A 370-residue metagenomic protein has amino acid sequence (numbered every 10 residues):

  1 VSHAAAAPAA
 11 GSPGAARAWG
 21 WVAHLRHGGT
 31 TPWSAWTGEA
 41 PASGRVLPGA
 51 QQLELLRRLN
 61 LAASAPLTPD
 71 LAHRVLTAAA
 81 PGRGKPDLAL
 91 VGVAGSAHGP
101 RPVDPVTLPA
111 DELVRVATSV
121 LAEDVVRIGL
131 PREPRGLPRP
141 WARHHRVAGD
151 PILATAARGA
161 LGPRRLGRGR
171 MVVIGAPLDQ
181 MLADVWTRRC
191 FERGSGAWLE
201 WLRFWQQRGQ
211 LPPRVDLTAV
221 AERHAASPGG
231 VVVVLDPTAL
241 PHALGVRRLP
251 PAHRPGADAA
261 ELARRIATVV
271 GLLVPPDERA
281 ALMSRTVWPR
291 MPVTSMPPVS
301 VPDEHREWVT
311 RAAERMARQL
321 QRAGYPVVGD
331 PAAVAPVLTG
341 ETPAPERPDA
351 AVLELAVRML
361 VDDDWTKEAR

Functional and structural regions predicted by a protein language model:
V1-R370: Anion-recognition interface
